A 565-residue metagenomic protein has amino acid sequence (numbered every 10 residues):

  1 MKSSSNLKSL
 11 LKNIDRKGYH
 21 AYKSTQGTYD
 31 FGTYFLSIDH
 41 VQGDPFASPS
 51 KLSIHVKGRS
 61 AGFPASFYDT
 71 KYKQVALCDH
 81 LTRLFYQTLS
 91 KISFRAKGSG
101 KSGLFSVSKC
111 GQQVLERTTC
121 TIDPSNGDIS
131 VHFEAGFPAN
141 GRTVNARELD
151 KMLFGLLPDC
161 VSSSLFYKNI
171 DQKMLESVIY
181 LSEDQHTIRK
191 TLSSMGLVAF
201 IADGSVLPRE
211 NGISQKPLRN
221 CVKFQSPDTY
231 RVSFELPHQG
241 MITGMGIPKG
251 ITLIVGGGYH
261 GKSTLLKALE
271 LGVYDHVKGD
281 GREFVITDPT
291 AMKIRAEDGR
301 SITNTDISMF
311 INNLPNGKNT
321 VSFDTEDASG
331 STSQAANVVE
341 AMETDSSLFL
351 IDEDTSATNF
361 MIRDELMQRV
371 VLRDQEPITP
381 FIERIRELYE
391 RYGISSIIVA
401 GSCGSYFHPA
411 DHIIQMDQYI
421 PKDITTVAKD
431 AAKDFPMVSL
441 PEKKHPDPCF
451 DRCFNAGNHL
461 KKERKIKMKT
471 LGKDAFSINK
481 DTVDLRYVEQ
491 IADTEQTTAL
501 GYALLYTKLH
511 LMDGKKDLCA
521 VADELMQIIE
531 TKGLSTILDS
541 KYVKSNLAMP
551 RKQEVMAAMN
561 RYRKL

Functional and structural regions predicted by a protein language model:
M1-T187, T191-G196, L207: N-terminal accessory targeting/assembly segments
S193-A199, D203, Y259, L266-E297 (+1 more regions): Carboxylate/His-rich catalytic cores and anion/metal-binding grooves
P208-T243, K278, I286-A291, R295-I302 (+1 more regions): N-terminal pre-Walker A segment at the start of P-loop NTPase domains
I242-Y274: Glycine-rich phosphate-binding P-loop
R300, F310-S331, R363-I378: Flexible beta-alpha connector loops of hexameric P-loop NTPases
A341-I385, Y389, S402-H408, H412-K429: Conserved P-loop NTPase nucleotide-binding/switch module
M416-T497: Conserved P-loop NTPase
D484-L565: Terminal-proximal interaction/regulatory segments of ATP-powered molecular machines
